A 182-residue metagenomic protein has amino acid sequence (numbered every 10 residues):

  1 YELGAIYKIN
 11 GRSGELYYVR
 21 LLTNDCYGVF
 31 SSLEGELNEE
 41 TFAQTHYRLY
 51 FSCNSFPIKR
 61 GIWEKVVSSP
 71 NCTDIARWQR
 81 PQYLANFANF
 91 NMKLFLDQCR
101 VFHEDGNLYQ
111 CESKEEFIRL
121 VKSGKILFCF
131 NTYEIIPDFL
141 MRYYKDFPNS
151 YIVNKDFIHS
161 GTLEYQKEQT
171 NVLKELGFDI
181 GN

Functional and structural regions predicted by a protein language model:
Y1-Y50: Short N-terminal edge-element motif at the start of the domain
L3, K8, F51-I58, L127 (+1 more regions): A preference for well-ordered globular domain cores that mediate specific macromolecular interactions or catalysis
V19, V67-F95, N154-N182: Contiguous hydrophobic segments
L37, F42-Y47, F51, I62 (+4 more regions): Intrinsically disordered, low-complexity segments enriched in glycine/proline and serine/threonine
T41, N91-M92, C129-T132: Alpha-helix initiation/capping motif
F51-L120: Long, low-complexity intrinsically disordered regions
N107-N182: Glycine-rich, aromatic-bearing surface loops/beta-hairpins
